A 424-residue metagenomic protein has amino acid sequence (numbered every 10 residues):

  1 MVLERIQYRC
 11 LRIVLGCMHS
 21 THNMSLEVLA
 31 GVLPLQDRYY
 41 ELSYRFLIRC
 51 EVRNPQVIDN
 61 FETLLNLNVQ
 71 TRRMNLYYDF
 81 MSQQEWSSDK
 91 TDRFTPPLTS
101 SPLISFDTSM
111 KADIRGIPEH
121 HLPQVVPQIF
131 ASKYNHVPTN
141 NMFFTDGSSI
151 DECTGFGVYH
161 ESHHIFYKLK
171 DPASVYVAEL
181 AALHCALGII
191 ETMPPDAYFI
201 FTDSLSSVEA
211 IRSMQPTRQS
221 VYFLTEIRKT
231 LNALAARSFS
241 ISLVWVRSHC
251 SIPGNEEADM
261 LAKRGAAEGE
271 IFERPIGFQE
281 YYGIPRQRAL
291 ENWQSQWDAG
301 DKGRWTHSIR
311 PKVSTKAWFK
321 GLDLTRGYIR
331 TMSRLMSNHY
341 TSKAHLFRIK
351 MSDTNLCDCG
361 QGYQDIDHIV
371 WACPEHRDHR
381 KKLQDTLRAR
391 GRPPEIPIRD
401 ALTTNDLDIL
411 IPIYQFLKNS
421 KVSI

Functional and structural regions predicted by a protein language model:
V2-Y363, A372, H379-I424: RNase H-like, metal-dependent ribonuclease domains
